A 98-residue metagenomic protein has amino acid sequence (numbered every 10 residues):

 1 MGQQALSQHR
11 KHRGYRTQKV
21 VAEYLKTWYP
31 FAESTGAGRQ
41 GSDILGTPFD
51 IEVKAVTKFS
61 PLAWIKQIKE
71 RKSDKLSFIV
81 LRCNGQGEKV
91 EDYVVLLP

Functional and structural regions predicted by a protein language model:
M1-L96: Catalytic phosphate/metal-binding cores of nucleic-acid and nucleotide-processing enzymes, i.e., regions that mediate
